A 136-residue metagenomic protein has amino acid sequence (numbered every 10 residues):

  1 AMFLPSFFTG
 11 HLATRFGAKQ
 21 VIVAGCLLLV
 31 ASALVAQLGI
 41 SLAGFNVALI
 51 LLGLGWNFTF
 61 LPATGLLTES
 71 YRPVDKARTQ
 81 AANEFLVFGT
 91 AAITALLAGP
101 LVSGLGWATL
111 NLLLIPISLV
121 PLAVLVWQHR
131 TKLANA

Functional and structural regions predicted by a protein language model:
L4-A18, V102: Helix-to-loop junctions at the C-terminal end of transmembrane segments in multipass secondary transporters
G17, G39-I40: Helix-breaking motifs and short loop linkers at transmembrane-helix boundaries and internal kinks in secondary membrane
Q20-V35, I115: Structural signature of the two symmetry-related core transmembrane helices
S32, A43-L51: Paired small-residue
F58-R72: Intracellular juxtamembrane helix-capping segments at the cytosolic ends of symmetry-related transmembrane helices
D75-G104: A late C-terminal transmembrane helix in Major Facilitator Superfamily
P100-S118: A membrane-interface helix-boundary motif in multi-pass transporters
I115-A136: Multi-pass alpha-helical transporter architecture, strongest for 12-TM Major Facilitator/SLC carriers used
